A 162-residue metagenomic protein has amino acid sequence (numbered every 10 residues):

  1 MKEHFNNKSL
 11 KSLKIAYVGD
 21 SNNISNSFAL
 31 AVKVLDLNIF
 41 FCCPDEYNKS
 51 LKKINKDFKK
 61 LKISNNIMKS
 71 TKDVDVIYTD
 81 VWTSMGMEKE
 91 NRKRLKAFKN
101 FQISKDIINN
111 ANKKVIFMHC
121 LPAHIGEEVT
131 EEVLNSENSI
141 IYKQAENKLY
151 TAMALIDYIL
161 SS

Functional and structural regions predicted by a protein language model:
M1-S162: Structural/interface elements that position substrates and couple domains in central-metabolism enzymes
